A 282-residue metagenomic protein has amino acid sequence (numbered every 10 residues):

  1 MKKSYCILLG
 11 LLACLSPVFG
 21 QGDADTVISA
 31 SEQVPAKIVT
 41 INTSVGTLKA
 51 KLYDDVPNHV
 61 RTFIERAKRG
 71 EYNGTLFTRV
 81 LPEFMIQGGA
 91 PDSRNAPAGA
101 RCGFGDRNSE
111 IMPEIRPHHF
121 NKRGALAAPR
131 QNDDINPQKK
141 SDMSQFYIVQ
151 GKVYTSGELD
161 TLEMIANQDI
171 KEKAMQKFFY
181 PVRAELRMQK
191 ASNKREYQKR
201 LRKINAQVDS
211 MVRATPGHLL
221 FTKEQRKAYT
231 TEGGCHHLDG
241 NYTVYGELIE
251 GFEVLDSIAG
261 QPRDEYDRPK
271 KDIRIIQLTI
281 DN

Functional and structural regions predicted by a protein language model:
M1-A24: Bacterial Sec-dependent N-terminal signal peptides
G20-N282: Cyclophilin-like peptidyl-prolyl cis-trans isomerases
